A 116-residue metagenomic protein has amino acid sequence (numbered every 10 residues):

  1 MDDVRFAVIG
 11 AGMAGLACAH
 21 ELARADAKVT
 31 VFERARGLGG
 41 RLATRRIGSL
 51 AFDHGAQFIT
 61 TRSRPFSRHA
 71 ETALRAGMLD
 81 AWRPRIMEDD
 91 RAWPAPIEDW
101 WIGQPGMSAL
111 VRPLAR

Functional and structural regions predicted by a protein language model:
D2-V4: Core beta-strand elements of the Rossmann-like FAD/NAD(P) dinucleotide-binding domain in flavoenzyme oxidoreductases
A7-A11, H20-G48: Glycine-rich FAD pyrophosphate-binding loop
G15-L16: N-terminal Rossmann-fold NAD(P) dinucleotide-binding loop
G40, R68, R112: Alpha-helical elements of the RecA-like P-loop NTPase motor core of helicases
T44-I86: N-terminal FAD cofactor-binding segment of flavoenzymes
F58-P65, L79, M87, R91-P113: Short beta-strand to alpha-helix junction loop
R116: A conserved beta-strand/loop element that lines the FAD pocket in flavoprotein oxidoreductases
